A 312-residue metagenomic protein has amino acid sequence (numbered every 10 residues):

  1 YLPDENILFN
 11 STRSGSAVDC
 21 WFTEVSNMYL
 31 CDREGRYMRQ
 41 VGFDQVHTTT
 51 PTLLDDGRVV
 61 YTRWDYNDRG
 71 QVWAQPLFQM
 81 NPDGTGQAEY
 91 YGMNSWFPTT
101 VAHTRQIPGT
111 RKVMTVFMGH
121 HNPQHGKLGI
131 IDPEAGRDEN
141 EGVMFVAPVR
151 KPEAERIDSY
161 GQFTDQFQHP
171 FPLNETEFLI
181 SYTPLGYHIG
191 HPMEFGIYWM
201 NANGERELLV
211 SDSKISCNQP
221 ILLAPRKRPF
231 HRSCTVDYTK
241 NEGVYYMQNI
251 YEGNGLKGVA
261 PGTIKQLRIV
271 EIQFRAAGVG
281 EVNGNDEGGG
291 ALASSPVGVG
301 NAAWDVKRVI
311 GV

Functional and structural regions predicted by a protein language model:
Y1-L8, Q45-V60, N94-V113, R156-L173 (+2 more regions): Conserved beta-propeller blade repeats
N6-T12, R58-W64, K112-V116, P172 (+3 more regions): Residue position within the beta-strands of beta-propeller blades
R13, D65-Y66, F117-H120, E134 (+2 more regions): Residue-level signature of beta-propeller blades and closely related beta-rich strand-turn architectures in secreted
A17-Y29, R69-Q79, N122-D132, N140 (+1 more regions): Structural motif
D32-R36, N81-T85, P133-G136, N201-N203: Short loop/turn segments that connect beta-strands within beta-propeller blades
R39, Q87, Y91-F97, G136-G161 (+1 more regions): Surface-exposed loop and turn segments in beta-propeller and other repeat-based domains that flank or scaffold
N81-D83, I130-V146, L208, F274: Short loop/turn segments immediately following beta-strands, especially the blade-tip and inter-blade linker loops
E153-A154, D158, D165, P225-Q266: Surface beta-strand/loop "capping" patches
